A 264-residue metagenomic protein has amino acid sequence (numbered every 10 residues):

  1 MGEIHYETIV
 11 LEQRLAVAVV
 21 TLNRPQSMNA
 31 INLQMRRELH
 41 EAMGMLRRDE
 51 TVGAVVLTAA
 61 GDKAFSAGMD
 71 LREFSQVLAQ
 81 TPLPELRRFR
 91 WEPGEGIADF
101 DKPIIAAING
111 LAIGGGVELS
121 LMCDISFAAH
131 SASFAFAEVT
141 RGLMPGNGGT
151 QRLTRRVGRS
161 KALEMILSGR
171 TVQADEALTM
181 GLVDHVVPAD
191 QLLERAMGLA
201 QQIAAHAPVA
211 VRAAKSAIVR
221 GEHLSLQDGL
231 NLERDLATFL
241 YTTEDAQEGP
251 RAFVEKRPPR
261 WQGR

Functional and structural regions predicted by a protein language model:
M1-T58, D62: Conserved CoA-thioester-binding segment of acyl-CoA-metabolizing enzymes
I4, R37-H40, G44, R48 (+3 more regions): An acidic, glycine-rich surface segment that forms the CoA-thioester-binding/catalytic face of crotonase-fold enzymes
V20, R24, L39, L57 (+6 more regions): Terminal peptide-recognition signature
G61-K63, G110-L111: Short glycine-rich anion-binding loops that position phosphate/pyrophosphate groups of nucleotides and phosphorylated
D62-E73: Amphipathic alpha-helical interaction surfaces in cytosolic regulatory modules
G96-V211, F239-T243, Q247-R251, R257 (+1 more regions): Crotonase-fold acyl-CoA enzyme core
